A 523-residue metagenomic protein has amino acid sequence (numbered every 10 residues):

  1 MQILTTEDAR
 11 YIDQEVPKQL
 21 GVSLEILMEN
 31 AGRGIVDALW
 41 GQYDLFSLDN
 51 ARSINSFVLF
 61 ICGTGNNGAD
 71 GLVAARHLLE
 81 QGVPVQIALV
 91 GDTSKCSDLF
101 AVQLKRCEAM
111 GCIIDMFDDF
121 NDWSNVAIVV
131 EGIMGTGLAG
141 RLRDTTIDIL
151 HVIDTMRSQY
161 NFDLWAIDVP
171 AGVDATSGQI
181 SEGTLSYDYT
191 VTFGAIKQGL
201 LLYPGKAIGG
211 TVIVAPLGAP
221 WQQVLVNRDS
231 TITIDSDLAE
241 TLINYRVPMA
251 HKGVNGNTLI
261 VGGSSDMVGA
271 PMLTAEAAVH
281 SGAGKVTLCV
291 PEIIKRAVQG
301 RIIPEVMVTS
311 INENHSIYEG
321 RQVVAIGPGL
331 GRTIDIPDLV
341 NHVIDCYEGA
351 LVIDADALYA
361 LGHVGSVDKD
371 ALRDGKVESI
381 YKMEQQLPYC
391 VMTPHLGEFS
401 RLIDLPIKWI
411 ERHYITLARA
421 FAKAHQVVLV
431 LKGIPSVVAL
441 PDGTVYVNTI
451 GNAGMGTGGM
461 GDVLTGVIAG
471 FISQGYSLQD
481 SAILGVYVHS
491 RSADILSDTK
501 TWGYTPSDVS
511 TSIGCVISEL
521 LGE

Functional and structural regions predicted by a protein language model:
M1-V90, S97, A101, Y189 (+3 more regions): Small-residue (G/A/S/T)-rich helix-start motifs and N-terminal tracts that mark the onset
V73-Q159, R296-T309, E313-S316: N-terminal small/polar loop signature for handling phosphorylated ligands or for N-terminal nucleophile
T93, G135-G140, D174, I180 (+3 more regions): Short strand->helix junction
D119-D122, N161, D462, D498: Acidic, low-complexity intrinsically disordered regions
A127-I128, I133-D229: Internal gly/pro-rich beta-alpha loop/helix module that stabilizes soluble enzyme cofactors or their anionic handles
